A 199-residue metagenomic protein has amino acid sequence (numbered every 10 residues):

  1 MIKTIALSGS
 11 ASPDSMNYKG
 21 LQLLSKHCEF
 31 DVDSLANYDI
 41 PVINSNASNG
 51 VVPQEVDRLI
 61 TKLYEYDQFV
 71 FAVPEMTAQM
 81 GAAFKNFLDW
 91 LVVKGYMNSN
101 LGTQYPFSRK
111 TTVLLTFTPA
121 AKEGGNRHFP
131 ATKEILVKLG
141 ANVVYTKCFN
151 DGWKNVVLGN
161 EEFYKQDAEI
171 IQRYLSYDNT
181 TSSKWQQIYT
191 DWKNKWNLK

Functional and structural regions predicted by a protein language model:
M1-Y96, N100-L101, Y145, E161-K199: N-terminal beta1-alpha1-beta2 submodule of the flavodoxin-like/Rossmannoid cofactor-binding fold
P106-C148: Short, glycine-/small-residue-rich phosphate/pyrophosphate-handling segment
V157-G159: Transmembrane-helix boundary and interhelical-loop signature of multi-pass inner-membrane proteins
